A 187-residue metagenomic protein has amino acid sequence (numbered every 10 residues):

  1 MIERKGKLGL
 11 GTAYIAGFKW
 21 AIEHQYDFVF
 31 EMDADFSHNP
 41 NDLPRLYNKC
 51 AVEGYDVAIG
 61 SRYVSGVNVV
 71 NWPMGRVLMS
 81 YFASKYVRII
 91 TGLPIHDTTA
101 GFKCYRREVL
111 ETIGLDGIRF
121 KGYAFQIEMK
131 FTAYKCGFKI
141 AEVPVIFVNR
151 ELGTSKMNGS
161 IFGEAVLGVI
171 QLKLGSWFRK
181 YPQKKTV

Functional and structural regions predicted by a protein language model:
R4-E23, F28, P40-Y123, R150-L167: Acceptor/aglycone-binding surface of glycosyltransferases and processive sugar-polymer synthases
V57, G168-V187: C-terminal, non-catalytic tails of nucleotide-sugar-dependent glycosyltransferases
I89, D116, C136, L172 (+1 more regions): Phosphate/oxyanion-binding loops and surfaces in catalytic or ligand/nucleic-acid-binding neighborhoods
P94, G117-K121, K130-F147: Catalytic donor-sugar/metal-binding loop of nucleotide-sugar-dependent glycosyltransferases
I127: DNA-recognition element of transcription regulators
